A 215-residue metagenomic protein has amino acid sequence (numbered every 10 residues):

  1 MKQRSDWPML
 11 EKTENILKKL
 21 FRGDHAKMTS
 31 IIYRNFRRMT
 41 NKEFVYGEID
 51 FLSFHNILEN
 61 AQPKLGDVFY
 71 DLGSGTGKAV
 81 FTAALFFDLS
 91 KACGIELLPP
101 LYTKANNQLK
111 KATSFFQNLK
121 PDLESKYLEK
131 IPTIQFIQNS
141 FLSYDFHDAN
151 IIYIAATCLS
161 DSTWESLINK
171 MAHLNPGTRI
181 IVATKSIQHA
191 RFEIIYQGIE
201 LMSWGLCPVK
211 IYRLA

Functional and structural regions predicted by a protein language model:
M1-L65: S-adenosyl-L-methionine
G66-G75: Conserved class I S-adenosyl-L-methionine
K78-L89: Conserved SAM-binding loop of SAM-dependent methyltransferases across substrates and taxa, primarily the Class I
A79, P100-L101: Conserved short alpha-helix immediately C-terminal to the canonical SAM/SAH-binding motif I of Rossmann-like
K91-E96: Conserved SAM-binding motif I beta-strand of class I
K104-F146: S-adenosyl-L-methionine
N150-S162: A short SAM/SAH-binding and catalytic strip from SAM-dependent methyltransferases
L159-A215: C-terminal substrate-binding/active-site "lid" region of AdoMet-derived donor-dependent transferases
